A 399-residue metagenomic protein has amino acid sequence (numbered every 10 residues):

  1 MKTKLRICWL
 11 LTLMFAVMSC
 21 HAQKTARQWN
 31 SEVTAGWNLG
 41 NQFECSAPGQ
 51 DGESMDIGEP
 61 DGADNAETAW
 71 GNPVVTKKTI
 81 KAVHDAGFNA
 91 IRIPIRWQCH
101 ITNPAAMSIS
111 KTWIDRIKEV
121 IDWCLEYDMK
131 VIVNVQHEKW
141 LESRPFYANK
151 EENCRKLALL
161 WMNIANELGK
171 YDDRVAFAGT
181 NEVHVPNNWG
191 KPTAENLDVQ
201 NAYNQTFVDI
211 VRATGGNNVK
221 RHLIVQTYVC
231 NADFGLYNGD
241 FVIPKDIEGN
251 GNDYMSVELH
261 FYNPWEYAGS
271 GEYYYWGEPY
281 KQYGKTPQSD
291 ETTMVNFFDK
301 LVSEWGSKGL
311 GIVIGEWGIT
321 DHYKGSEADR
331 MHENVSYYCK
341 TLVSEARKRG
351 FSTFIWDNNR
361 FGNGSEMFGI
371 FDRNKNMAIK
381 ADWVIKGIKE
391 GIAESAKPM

Functional and structural regions predicted by a protein language model:
M1-Q23: Bacterial Sec-dependent N-terminal signal peptides
R27-H222, T227-Y237, G362, N374-I388 (+1 more regions): Active-site mouth of glycoside hydrolases
F43-C45, N263-W265, N359: Short loop/turn segments at secondary-structure transitions that flank enzyme active sites
P48-G49, Y267-G271, K324-S326, S365-E366: Short conserved micro-motifs at the rims of enzyme active sites and ligand-binding pockets
P73-K77, A158, V295-F298, S336-C339: Structural motif corresponding to alpha-helix initiation and N-cap regions
V74-R96, F298-K308, V343-E345, R349-S352: Catalytic domains of carbohydrate-active enzymes, especially glycoside hydrolases
E151, R155-D290, F297-T320, K348-F354: Active-site region of glycoside hydrolase catalytic domains
K324-M399: Aromatic-rich peripheral "rim/lid" segments of glycoside hydrolase catalytic domains that contact and position glycan
